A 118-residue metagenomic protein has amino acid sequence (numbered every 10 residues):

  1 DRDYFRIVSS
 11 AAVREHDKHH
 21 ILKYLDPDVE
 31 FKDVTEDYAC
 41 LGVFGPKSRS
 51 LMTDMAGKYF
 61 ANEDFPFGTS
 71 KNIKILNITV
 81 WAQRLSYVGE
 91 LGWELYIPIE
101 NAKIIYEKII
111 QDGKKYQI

Functional and structural regions predicted by a protein language model:
D1-I118: Basic, glycine/lysine-rich polyanion-binding surfaces/domains
